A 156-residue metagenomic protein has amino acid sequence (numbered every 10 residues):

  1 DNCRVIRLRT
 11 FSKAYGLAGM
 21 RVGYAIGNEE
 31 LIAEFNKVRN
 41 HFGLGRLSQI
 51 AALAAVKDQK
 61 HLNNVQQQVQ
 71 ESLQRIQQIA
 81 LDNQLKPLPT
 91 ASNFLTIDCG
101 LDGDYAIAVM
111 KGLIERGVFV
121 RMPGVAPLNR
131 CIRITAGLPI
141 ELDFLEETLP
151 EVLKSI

Functional and structural regions predicted by a protein language model:
D1, R75, I79-N83, G112 (+1 more regions): Alpha-helical structural signal in soluble globular domains
R4-L81, L85-L88: PLP-dependent aminotransferase class I/II
R9-T10, M20, I97-D98, R121-P123: Thr-Gly-centered strand-to-loop micro-motif
G19, A91, P127-R130: Short acidic/glycine-enriched loop/turn segments that link adjacent beta-strands
N28, K57, G100-L101, G137: Residue-level recognition of strand-loop junctions within catalytic nucleotide-signaling folds
Q70, D82-R116, I132, A136: Conserved PLP-binding catalytic core of the aspartate aminotransferase-like
G112-R116, R121, V125-I156: PLP-dependent enzyme catalytic core of the Aspartate aminotransferase-like
